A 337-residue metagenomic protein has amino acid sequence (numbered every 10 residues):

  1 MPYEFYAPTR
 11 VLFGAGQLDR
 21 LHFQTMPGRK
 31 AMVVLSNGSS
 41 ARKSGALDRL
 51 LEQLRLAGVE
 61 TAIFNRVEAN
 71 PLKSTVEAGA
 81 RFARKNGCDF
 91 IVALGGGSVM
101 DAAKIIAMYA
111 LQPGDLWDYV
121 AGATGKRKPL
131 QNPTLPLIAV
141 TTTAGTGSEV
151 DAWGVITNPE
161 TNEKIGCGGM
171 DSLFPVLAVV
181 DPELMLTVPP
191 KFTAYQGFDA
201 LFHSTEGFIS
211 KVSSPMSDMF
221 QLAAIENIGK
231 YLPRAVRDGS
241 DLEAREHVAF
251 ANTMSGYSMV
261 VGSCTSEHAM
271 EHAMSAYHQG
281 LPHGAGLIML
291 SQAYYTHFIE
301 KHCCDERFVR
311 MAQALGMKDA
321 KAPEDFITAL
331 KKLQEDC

Functional and structural regions predicted by a protein language model:
M1-F90: ATP/NTP phosphate-donor binding region
P8-T9, A15-G16, L35-N37, V67 (+8 more regions): Fold-independent oxyanion-binding glycine-rich loops and adjacent beta-strand/coil segments at enzyme active sites
R10, K30-M32, T61-A62, D89-V92 (+5 more regions): Structural motif
S74-E183: Glycine/threonine-rich beta-strand-loop-alpha-helix active-site module that forms ligand/phosphate-binding
G145, T253-G284: Glycine-rich phosphate/pyrophosphate-binding beta-alpha loops
W153-G262: Carboxylate- and glycine-rich phosphate/diphosphate-binding segment that chelates Mg2+/Mn2+
Y277-G280, G284-C337: Gly/Pro-rich interdomain helix-loop hinge
